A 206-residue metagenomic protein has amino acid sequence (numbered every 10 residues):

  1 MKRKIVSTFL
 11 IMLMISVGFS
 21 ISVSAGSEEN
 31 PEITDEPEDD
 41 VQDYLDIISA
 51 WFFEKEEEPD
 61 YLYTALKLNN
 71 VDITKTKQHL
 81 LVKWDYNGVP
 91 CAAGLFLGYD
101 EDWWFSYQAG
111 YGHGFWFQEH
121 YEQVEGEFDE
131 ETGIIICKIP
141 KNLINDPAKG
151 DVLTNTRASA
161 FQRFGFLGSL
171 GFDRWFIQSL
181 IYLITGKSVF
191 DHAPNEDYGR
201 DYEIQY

Functional and structural regions predicted by a protein language model:
M1-S27: Secretory targeting signatures
A25-N30, Y206: Low-complexity, acidic Ser/Thr/Pro-rich repeat tracts that form intrinsically disordered stalk/linker regions of very
E28-Q108, L167-F172: Surface-exposed, glycine/proline- and aromatic-rich loop segments on solvent-exposed faces across compartments
I47-K55, Q123-F128, T154-A158: Generic structural motif
L68-N70, Y86, E130-T132, K141-L143 (+1 more regions): Short, flexible loop/turn elements at secondary-structure junctions
N87-D100, N145-Y206: Acidic/polar low-complexity flexible segments
Y111-K149: Acidic, glycine-rich flexible loop segments
